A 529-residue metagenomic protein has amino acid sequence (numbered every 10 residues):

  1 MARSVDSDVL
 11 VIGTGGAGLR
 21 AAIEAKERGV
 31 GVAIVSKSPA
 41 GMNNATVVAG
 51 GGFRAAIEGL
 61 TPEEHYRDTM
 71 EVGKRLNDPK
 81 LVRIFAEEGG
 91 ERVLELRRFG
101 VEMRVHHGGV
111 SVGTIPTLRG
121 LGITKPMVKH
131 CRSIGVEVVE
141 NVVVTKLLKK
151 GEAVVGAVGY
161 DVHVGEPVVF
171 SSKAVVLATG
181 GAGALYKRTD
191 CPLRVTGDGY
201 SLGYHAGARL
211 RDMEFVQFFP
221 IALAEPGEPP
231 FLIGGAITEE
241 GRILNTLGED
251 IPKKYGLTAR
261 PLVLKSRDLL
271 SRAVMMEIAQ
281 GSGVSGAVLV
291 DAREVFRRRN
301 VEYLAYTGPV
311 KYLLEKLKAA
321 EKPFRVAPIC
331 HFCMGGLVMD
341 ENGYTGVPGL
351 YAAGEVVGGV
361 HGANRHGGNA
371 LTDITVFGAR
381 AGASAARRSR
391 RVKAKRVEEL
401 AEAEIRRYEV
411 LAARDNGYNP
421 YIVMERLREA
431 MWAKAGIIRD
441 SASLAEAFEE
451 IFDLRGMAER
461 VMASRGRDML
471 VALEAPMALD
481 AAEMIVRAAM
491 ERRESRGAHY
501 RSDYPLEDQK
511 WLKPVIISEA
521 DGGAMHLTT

Functional and structural regions predicted by a protein language model:
V5-S7, G16, E24, R28 (+10 more regions): Glycine- and aromatic-enriched mobile tails/lids
V9-G15, V169-T196, Y351-R365: Catalytic-site beta-strand/loop segments enriched in glycine and acidic/polar residues
G31-S36, D212: Short beta-strand "acidic-cap" motif of Rossmann-like dinucleotide-binding folds
S38-D68, F231-I233: Conserved N-terminal glycine-rich FAD pyrophosphate-binding loop of Rossmann-like flavoproteins
M42, R92-E166, S171-A174, A178 (+2 more regions): Conserved redox-cofactor binding core of oxidoreductases
D68-E91: Dinucleotide-binding Rossmann-like beta1-alpha1 core, especially the glycine-rich loop that anchors the ADP
K146-V164, V169, K318-V360: FAD-site-proximal beta/loop scaffold in flavoenzymes
L202, A208-K322, T375, S384-R391: An anion/pyrophosphate-binding glycine-rich loop and adjacent beta-alpha core in soluble alpha-beta enzymes
